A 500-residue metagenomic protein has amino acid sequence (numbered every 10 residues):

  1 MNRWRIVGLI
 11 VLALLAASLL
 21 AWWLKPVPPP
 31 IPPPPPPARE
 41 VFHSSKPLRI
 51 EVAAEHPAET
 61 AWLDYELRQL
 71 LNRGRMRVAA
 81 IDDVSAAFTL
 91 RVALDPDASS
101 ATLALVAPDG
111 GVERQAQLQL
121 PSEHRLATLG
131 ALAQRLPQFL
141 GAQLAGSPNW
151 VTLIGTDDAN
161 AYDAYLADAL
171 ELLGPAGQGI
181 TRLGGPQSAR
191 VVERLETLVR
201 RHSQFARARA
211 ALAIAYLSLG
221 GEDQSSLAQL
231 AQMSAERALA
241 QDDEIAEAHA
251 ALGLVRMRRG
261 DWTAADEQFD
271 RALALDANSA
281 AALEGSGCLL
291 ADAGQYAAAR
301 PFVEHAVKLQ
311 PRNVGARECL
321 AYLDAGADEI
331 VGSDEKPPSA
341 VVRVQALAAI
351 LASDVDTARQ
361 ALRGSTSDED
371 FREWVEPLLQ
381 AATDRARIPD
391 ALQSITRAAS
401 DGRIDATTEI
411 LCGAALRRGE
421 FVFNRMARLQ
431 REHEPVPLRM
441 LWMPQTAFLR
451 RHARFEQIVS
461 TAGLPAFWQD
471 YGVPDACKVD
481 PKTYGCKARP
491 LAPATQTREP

Functional and structural regions predicted by a protein language model:
R3-V11, A16-R317, D334-E335: Acidic, proline/glycine-rich low-complexity intrinsically disordered segments
Q295-P500: Alpha-helical protein-protein interaction modules
